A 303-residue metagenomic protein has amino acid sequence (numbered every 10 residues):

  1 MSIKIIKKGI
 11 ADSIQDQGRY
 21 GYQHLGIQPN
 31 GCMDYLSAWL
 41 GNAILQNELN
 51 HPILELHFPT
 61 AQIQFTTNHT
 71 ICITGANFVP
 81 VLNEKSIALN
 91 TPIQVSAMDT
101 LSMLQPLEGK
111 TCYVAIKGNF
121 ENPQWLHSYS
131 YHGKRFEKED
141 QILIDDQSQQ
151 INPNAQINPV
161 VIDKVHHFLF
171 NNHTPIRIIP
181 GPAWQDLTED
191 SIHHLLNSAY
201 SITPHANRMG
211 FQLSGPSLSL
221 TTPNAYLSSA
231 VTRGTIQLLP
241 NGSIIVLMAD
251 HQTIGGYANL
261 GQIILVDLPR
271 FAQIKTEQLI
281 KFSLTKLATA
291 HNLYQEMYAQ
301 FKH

Functional and structural regions predicted by a protein language model:
M1-H303: Conserved "landmark" site that anchors the functional core of diverse proteins
